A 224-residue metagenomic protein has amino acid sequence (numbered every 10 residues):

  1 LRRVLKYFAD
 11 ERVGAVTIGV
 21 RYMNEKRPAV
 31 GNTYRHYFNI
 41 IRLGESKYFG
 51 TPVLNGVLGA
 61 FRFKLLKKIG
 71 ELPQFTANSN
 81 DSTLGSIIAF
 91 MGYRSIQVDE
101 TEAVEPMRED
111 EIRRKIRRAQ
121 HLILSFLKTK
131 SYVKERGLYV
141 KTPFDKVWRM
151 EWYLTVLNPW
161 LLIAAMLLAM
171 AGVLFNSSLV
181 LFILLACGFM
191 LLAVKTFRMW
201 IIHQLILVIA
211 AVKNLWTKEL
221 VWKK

Functional and structural regions predicted by a protein language model:
L1-Y7: Acidic donor-binding/catalytic loop of UDP-sugar-dependent glycosyltransferases, especially processive GT2
F8-F38, F75-A77, S82-W148, I202-L205 (+1 more regions): Catalytic donor/gating beta->alpha subdomain of glycosyltransferases that bind UDP-sugars
G44, Y48, L122, V156-L161: Loop-to-transmembrane-helix entry motif
V53-N55, D81: Short, small/polar residue-rich loop motifs at catalytic or cofactor-binding pockets
N55-I69: Conserved nucleotide-sugar donor-binding and metal-coordinating catalytic region shared by glycosyltransferases
V133-K146, L167-A171, K218-K224: Membrane-interface amphipathic/re-entrant loop segments adjacent to transmembrane helices in multi-pass membrane
L154-V221: Membrane-embedded multi-pass helical conduit in multi-pass membrane proteins, especially envelope-biosynthetic
